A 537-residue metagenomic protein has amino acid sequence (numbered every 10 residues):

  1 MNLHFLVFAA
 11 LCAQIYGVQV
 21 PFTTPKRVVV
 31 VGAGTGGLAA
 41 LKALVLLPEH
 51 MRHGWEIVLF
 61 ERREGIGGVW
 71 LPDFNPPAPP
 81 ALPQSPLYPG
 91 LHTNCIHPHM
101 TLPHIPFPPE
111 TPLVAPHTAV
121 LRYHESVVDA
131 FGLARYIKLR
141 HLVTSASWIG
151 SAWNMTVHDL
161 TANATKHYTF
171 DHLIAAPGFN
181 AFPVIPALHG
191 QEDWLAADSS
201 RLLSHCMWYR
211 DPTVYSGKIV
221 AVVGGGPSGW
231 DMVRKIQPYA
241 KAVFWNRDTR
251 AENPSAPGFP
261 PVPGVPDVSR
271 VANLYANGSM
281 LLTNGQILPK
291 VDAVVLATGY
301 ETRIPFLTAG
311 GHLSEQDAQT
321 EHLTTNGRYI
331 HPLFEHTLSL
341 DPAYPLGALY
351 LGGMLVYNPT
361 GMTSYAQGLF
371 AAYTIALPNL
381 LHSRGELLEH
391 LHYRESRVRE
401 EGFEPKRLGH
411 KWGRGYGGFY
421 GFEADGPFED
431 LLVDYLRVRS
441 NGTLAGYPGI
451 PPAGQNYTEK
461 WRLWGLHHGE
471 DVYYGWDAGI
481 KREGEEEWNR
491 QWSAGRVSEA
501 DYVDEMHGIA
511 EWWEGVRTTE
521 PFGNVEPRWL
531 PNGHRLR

Functional and structural regions predicted by a protein language model:
P25-V58, G229-V233: N-terminal Rossmann-like FAD-binding beta1-loop-alpha1 element of flavoenzymes
V31, Y168-A181, V220-V223, V291-G299: Short hydrophobic core segments
V45-A78, F244-E252: Glycine-rich FAD pyrophosphate-binding loop
R62-S126, G150, H392-A424, V433-D434: Glycine-rich active-site loop/strand segments that organize a redox cofactor
P108, P116, V120, D129 (+4 more regions): Glycine-rich dinucleotide-binding loop and its adjacent helix/turn
M207-F244, I304-F306, H331-P378: Rossmann-like dinucleotide/flavin-binding elements
Q237-H322, T374-D425, E429, V433: A Rossmann-like FAD-binding core segment of flavoenzymes
Y350-R537: C-terminal, flexible cofactor-proximal segment of oxidoreductases
